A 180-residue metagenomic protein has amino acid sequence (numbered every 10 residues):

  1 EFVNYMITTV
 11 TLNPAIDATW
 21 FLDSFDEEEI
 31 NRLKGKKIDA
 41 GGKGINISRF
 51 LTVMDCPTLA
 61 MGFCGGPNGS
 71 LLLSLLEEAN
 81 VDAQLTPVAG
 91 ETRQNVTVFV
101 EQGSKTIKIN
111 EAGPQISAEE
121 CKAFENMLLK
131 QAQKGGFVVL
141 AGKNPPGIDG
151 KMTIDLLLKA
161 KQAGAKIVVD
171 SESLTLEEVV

Functional and structural regions predicted by a protein language model:
N4-E28: Positively charged, low-complexity intrinsically disordered leader regions
Y5, T92-Q94: Change "...and in nucleic-acid phosphodiester-cleaving endonucleases..." to "...and in nucleic-acid processing enzymes
T8, L59, V168-D170: Structural detector of well-ordered beta-strand residues that form the stable sheet scaffold of enzyme domains
V10-P14, F63-G66, V88, E101 (+2 more regions): Cofactor-binding loop segments of dinucleotide-utilizing enzymes, especially the Rossmann-like FAD- and NAD(P)+-binding
R32-T92: Substrate-binding N-lobe of the ribokinase-like
V98-K134: Conserved phosphate-binding/catalytic loop of the ribokinase/pfkB sugar-kinase fold
F137-V180: Conserved beta-alpha-beta core of the PfkB/ribokinase-like small-molecule kinase fold
